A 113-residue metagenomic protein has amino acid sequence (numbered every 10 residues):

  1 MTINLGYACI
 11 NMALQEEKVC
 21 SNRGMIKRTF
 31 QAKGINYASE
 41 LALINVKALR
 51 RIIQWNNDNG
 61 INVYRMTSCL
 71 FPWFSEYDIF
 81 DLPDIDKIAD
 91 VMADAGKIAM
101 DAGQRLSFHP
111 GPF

Functional and structural regions predicted by a protein language model:
M1-L106: Alpha/beta catalytic barrel-like cores
H109: Conserved, mostly hydrophobic/aromatic
